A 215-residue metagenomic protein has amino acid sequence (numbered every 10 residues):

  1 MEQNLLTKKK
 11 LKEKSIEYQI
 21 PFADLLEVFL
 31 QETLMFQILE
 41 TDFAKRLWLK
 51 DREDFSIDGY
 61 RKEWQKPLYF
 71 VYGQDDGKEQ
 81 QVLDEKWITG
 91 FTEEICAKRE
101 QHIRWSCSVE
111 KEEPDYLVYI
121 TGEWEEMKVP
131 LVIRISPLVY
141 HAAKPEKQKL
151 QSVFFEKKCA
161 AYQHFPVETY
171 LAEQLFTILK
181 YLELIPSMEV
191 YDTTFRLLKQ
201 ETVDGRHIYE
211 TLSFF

Functional and structural regions predicted by a protein language model:
M1-L49, E53-F215: Compositionally biased terminal segments of proteins
